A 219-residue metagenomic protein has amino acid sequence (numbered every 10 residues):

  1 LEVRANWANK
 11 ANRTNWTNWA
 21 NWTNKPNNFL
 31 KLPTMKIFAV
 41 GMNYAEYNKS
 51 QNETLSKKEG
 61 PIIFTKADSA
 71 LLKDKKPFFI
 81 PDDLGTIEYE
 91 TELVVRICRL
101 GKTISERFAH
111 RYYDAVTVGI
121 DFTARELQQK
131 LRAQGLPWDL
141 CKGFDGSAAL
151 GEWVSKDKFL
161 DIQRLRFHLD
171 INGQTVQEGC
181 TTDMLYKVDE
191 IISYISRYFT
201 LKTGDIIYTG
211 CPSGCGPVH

Functional and structural regions predicted by a protein language model:
N6-K25: Intrinsically disordered, low-complexity repeat regions of secreted/extracellular protein precursors
N27-G119, R125-Q129: Extended, compositionally biased flexible segments
K31, N43, Y47-K57, I63 (+2 more regions): Catalytic-pocket segment enriched in acidic/His residues
